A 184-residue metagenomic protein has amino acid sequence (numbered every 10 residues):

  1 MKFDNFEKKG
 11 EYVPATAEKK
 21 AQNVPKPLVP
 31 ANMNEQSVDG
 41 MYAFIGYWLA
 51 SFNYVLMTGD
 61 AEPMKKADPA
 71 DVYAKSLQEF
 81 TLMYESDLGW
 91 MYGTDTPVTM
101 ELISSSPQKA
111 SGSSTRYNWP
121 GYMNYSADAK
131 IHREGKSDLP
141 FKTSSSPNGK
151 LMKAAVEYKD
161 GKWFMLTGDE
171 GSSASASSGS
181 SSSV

Functional and structural regions predicted by a protein language model:
M1-K2, S106-V184: Exposed beta-sheet edge and beta->alpha loop/turn motif
M1-P30, A174-V184: N-terminal low-complexity, Pro/Thr-rich disordered segments that flank secretion/membrane-targeting signals
A15-G93: Core segments of small alpha/beta cavity-forming domains
D68-D71, E79-T81, T96, S104-S106 (+2 more regions): A mature extracytoplasmic/lumenal domain signature
L88-K109: A short, amphipathic edge element
